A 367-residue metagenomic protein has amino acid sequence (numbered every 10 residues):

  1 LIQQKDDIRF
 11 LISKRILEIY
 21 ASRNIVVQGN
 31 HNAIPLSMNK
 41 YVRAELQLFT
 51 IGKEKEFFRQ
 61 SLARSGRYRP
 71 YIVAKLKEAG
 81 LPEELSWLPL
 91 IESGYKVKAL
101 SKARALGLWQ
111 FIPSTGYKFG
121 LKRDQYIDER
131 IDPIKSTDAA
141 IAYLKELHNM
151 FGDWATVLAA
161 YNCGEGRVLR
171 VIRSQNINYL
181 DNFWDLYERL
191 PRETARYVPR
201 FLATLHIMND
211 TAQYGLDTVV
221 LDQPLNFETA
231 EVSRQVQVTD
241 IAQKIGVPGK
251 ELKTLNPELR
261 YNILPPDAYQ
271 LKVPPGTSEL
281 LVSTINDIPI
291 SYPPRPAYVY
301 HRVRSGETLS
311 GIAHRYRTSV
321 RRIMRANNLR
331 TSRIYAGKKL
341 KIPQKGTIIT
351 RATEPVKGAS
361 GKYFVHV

Functional and structural regions predicted by a protein language model:
L1-D6: N-terminal mature-domain "stem" immediately C-terminal to a signal peptide or N-terminal signal-anchor/transmembrane
F10, K14-N24: Alpha-helical transmembrane helix bundles of large polytopic membrane transport and channel proteins
Y20-A74, E78-A79, K118, R123-M150 (+1 more regions): Extracytoplasmic and endomembrane cell-envelope/extracellular-matrix remodeling and assembly machinery
P82-L90, L106, W154-A159: Alpha-helical scaffolds flanking conserved acidic
A99-G120: Short, surface-exposed glycine/acidic/tryptophan-bearing loops
